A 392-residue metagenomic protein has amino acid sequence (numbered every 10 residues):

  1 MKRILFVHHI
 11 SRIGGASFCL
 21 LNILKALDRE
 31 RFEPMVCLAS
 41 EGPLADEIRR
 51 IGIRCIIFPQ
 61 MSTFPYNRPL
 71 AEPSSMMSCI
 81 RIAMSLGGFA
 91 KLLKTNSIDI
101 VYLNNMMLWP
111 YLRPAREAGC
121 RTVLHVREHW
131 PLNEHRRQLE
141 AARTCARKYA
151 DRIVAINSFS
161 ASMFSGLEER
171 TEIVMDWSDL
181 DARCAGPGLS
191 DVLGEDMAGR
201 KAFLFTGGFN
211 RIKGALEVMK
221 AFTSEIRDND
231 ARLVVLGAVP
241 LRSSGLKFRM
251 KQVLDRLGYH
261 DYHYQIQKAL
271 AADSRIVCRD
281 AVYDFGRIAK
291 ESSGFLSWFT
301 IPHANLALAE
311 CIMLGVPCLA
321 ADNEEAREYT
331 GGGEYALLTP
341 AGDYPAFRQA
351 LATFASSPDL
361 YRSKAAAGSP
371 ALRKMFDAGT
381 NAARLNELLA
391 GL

Functional and structural regions predicted by a protein language model:
I4-L5, E195-K213, M219-T223, L233-L236: Conserved donor-binding/catalytic core segment of Leloir-type glycosyltransferases
I48, D322-L338: Short acidic/histidine- and often glycine-rich active-site loop of Leloir-type glycosyltransferases that engages
I57, I212, D359-A390: A charged, aromatic-enriched C-terminal amphipathic alpha-helix characteristic of glycosyltransferases across folds
F159, W177: Carbohydrate-associated surface elements
K247-A281: Nucleotide-activated donor-binding/catalytic signature segment of Leloir-type glycosyltransferases, i.e., the conserved
F299-T300: Aromatic "clamp/platform" in nucleotide-sugar-dependent glycosyltransferases that forms part of the donor/acceptor
P317-A321: Short hydrophobic beta-strand element within catalytic cores of glycosyltransferases and related nucleotide-activated
G332-Y344, T353-P358: Conserved acidic donor-binding segment of nucleotide-sugar-dependent glycosyltransferases
